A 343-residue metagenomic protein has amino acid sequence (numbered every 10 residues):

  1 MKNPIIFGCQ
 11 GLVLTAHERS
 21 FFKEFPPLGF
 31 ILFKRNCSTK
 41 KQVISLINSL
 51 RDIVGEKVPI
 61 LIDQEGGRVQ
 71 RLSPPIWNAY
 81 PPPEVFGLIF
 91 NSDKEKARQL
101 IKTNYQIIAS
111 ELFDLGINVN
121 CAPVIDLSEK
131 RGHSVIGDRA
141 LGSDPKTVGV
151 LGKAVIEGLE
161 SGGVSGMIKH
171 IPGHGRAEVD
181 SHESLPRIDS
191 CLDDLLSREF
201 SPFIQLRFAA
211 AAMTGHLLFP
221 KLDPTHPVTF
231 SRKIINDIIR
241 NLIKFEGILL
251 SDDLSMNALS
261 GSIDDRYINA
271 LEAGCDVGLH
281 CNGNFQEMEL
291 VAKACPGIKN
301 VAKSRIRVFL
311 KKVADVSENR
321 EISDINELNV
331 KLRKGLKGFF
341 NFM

Functional and structural regions predicted by a protein language model:
M1-I60, Q64-W77, M343: N-terminal hydrophobic targeting/anchoring segments and the immediately downstream early-domain regions of hydrolases
N3-A16, P83-T103, H182-S197, S255-G261: Active-site mouth loops of central-metabolism enzymes
F7, R35-I53, V58, V150-E160 (+3 more regions): Second-shell residues forming the walls of enzyme active-site clefts
Q10-E24, L100-E111, S197-P202, S262-N269: Short, acidic/polar
S38-S45, F90-S110, S143-L151, D193-L196: Glycine-rich anion/phosphate-binding loops
I53-P81, N104-S128, V148, I156-P172: Glycine-rich, aromatic-flanked loop segments that form ligand/cofactor-binding clefts across common enzyme folds
L88-I117, V124-A140: A substrate-binding/cap region within the structured catalytic cores of diverse enzymes
G297-M343: Extended, intrinsically disordered, low-complexity segments
